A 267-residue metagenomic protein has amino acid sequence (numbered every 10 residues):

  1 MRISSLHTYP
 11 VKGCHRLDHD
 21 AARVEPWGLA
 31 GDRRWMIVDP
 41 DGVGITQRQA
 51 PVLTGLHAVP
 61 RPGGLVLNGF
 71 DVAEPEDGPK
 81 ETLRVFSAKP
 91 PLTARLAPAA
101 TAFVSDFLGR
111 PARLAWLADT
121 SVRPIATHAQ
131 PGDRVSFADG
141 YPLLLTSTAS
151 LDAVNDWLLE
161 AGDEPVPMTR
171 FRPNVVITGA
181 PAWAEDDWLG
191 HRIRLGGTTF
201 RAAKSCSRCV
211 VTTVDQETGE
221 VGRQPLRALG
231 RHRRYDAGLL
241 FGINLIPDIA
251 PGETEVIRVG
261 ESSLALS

Functional and structural regions predicted by a protein language model:
M1-S267: Metal-cofactor-dependent catalytic cores
